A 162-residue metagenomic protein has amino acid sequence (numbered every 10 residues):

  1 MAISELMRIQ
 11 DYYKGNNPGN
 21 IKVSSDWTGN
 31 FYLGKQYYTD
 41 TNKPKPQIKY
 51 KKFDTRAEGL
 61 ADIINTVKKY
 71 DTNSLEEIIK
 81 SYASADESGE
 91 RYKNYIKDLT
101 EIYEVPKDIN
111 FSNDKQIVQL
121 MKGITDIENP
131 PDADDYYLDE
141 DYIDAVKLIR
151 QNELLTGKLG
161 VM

Functional and structural regions predicted by a protein language model:
M1-M162: Cell-wall polysaccharide-cleaving catalytic domain and substrate-binding groove, primarily in peptidoglycan/chitin
